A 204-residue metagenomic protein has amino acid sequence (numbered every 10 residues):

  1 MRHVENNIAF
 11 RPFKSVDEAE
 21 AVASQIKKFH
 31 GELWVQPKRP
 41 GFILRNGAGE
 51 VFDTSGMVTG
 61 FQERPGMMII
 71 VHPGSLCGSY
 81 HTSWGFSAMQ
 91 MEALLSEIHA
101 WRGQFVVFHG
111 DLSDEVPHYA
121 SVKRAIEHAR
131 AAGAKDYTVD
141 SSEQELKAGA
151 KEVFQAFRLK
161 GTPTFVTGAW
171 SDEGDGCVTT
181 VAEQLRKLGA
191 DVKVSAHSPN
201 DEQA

Functional and structural regions predicted by a protein language model:
H3-F10, V16-V22, F29-G41, R45-E145: Active-site acidic carboxylates
Q36, F165-S171, G189-Q203: A short glycine-rich beta-strand->turn/loop micro-motif centered on a GG-aromatic cluster
G78-Y80, D175-V178: Extracytoplasmic/secreted cell-surface and envelope-processing proteins
Q90, C177-V181: Catalytic-loop motifs flanking and including active-site residues across diverse enzymes
H99-W101, L159, K187: Short, conserved loop/helix-junction motifs that constitute active-site signature segments in enzyme catalytic cores
A131-D175: Internal catalytic-core helix/loop-beta-alpha segment that presents or stabilizes conserved functional determinants
G149, Q203-A204: Short, charged, surface-exposed secondary-structure boundary motifs
A182, R186: Gly/Ala-rich phosphate-binding loop of Rossmann-like dinucleotide-binding domains, activating on the conserved
